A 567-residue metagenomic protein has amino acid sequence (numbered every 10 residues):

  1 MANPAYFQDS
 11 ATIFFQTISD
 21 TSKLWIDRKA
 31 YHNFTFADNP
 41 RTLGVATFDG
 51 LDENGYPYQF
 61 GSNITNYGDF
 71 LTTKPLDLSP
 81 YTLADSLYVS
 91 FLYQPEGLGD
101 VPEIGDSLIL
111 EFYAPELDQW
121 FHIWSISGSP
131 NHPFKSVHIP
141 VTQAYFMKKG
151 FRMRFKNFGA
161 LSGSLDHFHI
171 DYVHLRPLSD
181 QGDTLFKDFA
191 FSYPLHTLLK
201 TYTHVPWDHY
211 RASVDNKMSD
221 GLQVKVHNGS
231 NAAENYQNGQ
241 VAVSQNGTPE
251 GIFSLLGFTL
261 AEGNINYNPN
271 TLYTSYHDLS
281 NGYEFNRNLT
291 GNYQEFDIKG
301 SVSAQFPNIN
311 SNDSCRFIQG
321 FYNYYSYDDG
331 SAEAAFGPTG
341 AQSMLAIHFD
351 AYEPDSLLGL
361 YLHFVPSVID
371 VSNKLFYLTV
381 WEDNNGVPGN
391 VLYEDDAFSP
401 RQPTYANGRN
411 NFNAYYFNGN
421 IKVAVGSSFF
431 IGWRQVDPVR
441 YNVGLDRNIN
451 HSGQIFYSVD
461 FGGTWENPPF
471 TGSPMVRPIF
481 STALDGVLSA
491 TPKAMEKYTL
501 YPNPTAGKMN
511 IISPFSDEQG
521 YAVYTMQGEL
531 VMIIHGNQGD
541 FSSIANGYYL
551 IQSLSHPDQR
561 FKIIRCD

Functional and structural regions predicted by a protein language model:
M1-Q237, V243-G247: Beta-sandwich/jellyroll recognition modules and their flexible linkers
L83-D100, D355-V368, W433: A short beta-strand element within beta-rich, extracytoplasmic domains of secreted/secretory-pathway proteins
H169-Y172, V425-S428, W433-D485: Short, surface-exposed beta-strand/loop patches at domain edges that form aromatic-rich interfacial subsites
Q181-L195, F321-L345, D350, M475-Y501 (+2 more regions): Residue-level detector of functionally pivotal "anchor" positions at catalytic/ligand-binding pockets or at interdomain
N292-F296, S427, A545-L550: A glycine-anchored, Pro-Gly-centered beta-turn/N-cap motif
I309-Q319, D558-C566: Edge beta-strands of extracellular beta-sandwich domains
S372-G453: Aromatic- and Gly/Pro-enriched, solvent-exposed loop/edge beta-strand patches characteristic of beta-rich domains
K493-Y501, T505-D567: C-terminal outer-membrane/trafficking sorting elements
